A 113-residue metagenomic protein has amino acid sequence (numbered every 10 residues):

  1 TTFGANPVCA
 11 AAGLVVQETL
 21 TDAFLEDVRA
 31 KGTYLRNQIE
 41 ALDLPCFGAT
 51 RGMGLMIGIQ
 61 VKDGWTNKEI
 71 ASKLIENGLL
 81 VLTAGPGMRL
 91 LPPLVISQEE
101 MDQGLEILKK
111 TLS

Functional and structural regions predicted by a protein language model:
T1-S113: Conserved N-terminal phosphate-binding loop of PLP-dependent enzymes in the Aspartate aminotransferase
